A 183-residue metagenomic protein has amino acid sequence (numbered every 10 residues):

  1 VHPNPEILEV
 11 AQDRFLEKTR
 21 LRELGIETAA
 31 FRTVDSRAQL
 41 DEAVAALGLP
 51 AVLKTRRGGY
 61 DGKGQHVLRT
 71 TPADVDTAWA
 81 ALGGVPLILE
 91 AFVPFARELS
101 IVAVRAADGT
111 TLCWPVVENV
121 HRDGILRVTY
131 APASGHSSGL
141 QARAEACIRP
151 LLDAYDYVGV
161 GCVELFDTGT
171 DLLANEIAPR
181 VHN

Functional and structural regions predicted by a protein language model:
V1-L47, G58-D61: Conserved N-proximal alpha/beta basic substrate-recognition cap immediately N-terminal to, or forming the N-lobe
V1-P3, A30-T33, L53, L89-A91 (+1 more regions): General beta-strand structural signal in soluble alpha/beta enzymes
R20-I26, K54-K63, D123-P132: Acidic/polar active-site rim loop that often engages polyanionic ligands
V44-L53, V85, R97: Acidic/histidine-enriched active-site and ligand-binding environments that engage anionic O-linkages
L68-V163, D167: Internal nucleotide-binding/catalytic subdomain
D171-L172: Conserved protein kinase catalytic/activation segment
A178-N183: Glycine-rich phosphate/pyrophosphate-binding beta-alpha loops
